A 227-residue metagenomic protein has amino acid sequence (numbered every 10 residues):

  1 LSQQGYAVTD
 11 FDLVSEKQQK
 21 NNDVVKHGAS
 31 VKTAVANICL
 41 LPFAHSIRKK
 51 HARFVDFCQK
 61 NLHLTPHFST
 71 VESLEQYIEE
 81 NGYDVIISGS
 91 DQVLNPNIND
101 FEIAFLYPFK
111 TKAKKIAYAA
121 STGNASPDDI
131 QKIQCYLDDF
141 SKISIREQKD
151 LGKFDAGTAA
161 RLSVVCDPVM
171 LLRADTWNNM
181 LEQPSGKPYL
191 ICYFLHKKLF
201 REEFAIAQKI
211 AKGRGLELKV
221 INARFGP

Functional and structural regions predicted by a protein language model:
S2-C135: Aromatic- and Gly/Pro-rich donor/ligand-binding loops that form nucleotide- or phosphate-bearing donor binding pockets
V14, K149, R224: Residues in the short beta-alpha loop(s) of Rossmann-like NAD(P)-binding domains
G82-V85, S141, P188: Conserved acidic residues
I87-K132, Y136, T158, V164-G226: Active-site donor-nucleotide binding/catalytic segment of nucleotide-sugar enzymes
V93, K149-L151: Alpha-helix capping/helix-boundary segments
F140-E147: A short beta-strand/loop micro-motif in the catalytic core of glycosyltransferases that engages the nucleotide-sugar
